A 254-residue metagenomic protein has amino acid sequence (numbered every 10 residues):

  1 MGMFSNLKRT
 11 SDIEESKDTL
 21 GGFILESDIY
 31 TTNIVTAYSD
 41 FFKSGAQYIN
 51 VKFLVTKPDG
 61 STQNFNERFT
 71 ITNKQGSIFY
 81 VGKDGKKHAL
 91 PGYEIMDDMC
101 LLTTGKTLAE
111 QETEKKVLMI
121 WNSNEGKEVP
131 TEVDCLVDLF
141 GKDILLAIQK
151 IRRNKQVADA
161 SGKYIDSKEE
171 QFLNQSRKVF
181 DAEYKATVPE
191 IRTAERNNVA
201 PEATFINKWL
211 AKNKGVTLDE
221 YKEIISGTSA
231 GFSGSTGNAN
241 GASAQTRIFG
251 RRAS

Functional and structural regions predicted by a protein language model:
M1-S254: Short beta-rich binding modules
